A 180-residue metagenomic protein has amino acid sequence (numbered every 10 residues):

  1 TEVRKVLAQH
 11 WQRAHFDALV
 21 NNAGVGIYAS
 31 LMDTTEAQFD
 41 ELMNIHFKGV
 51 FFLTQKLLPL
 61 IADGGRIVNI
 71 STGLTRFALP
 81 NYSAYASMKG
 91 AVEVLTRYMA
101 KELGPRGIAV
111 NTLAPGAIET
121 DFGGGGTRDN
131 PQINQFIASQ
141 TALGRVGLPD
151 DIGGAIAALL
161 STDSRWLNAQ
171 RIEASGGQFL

Functional and structural regions predicted by a protein language model:
S30-L31, T35-M43, I133, I137: Substrate-binding pocket helix/loop in short-chain dehydrogenase/reductase
T34, A78-A86, Y98: Active-site loop-to-helix junction immediately N-terminal to the catalytic Tyr of the SDR YXXXK motif in Rossmann-fold
T54, M88: Active-site helix of classical SDR
P59-L60, K101-P105, R165: Alpha-helical segment proximal to the catalytic Tyr-Lys
T72: Residue(s) in the substrate-gating loop at a strand-loop-helix junction that position the organic substrate next
F77, A157, N168-L180: Short C-terminal tail/terminal secondary-structure segment of NAD(P)H-dependent dehydrogenase/reductase domains
T141-I152: A conserved structural motif in NAD(P)-dependent oxidoreductases
